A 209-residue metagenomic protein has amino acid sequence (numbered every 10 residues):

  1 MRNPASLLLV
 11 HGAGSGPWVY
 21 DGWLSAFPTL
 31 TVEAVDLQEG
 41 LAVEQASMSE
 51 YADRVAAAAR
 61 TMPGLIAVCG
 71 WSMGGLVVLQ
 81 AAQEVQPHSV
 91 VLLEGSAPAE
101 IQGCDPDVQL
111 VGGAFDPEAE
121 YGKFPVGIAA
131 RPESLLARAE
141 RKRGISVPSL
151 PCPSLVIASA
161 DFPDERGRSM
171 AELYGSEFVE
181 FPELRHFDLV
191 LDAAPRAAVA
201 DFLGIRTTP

Functional and structural regions predicted by a protein language model:
R2-A42: Conserved HGGG/HGGXW glycine-rich cap/lid loop of the alpha/beta-hydrolase fold
E33-I66: Active-site loop/oxyanion-hole signature of alpha/beta-hydrolase fold enzymes
G70-V78: Gly/Ala-rich beta-loop-alpha elbow adjacent to hydrolase catalytic centers
Q83-P117: Flexible "cap/lid" loop of the alpha/beta hydrolase fold
A130-V147, D161-P163: Active-site nucleophile elbow and catalytic-triad environment of alpha/beta-hydrolase enzymes
L150, V156-A158: Short beta-strand/loop motif that positions the catalytic acidic residue of the alpha/beta-hydrolase fold
S159-L184: Conserved loop-alpha-helix segment in the C-terminal half of the alpha/beta-hydrolase fold that carries the catalytic
L184-A193: Catalytic histidine-centered segment of alpha/beta-hydrolase-like enzymes
